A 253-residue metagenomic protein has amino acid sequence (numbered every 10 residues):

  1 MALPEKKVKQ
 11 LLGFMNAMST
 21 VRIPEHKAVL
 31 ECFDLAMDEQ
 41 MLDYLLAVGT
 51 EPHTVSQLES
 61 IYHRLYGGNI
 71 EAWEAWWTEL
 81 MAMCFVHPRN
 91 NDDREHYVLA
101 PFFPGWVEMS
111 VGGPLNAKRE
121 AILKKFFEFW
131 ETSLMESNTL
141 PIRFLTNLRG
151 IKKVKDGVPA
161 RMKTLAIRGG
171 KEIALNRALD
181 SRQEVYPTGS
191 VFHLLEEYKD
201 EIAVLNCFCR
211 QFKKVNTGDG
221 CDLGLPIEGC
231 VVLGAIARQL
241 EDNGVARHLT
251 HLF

Functional and structural regions predicted by a protein language model:
M1-E31: Long, low-complexity, charged/polar intrinsically disordered regions in eukaryotic proteins
L35-M41: Short helix-coil-helix linker/hinge
L42-L46: Hydrophobic residues on short alpha-helical segments
E51-R64: Short acidic, hydrophobic short linear motifs in intrinsically disordered regions
L65-A82: Short amphipathic alpha-helical interaction segments
T78-D93: A short, conserved structural fragment
R94-M135: Short, amphipathic alpha-helical interaction segments positioned at domain boundaries
S133-F253: Catalytic cores of enzyme domains
